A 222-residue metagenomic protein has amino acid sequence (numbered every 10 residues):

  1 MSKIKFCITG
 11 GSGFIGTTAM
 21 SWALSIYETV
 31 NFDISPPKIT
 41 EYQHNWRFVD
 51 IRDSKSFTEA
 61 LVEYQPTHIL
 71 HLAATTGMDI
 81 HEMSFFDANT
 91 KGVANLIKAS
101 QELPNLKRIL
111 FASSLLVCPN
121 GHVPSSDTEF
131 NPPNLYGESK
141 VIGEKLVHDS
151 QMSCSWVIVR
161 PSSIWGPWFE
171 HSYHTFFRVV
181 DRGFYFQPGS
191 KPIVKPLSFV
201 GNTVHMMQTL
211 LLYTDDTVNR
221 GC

Functional and structural regions predicted by a protein language model:
F6-I26: N-terminal Rossmann NAD(P)H-binding glycine-rich loop of SDR-like oxidoreductase domains
Q43-D53: Rossmann-fold cofactor-recognition segment
I51-A88, E102, V117-P124: NAD(P)H-binding glycine-rich loop region in Rossmannoid oxidoreductase-like domains and their noncatalytic homologs
R52, S84-N95, F130, N134 (+2 more regions): Glycine-rich NAD(P)-binding loop of the Rossmann-fold in SDR/ketoreductase-type enzymes
N95-L135, V157: Conserved Rossmann-fold NAD(P)-dependent oxidoreductase catalytic core, especially the SDR/UDP-sugar
C118-P119, V157-T175: Flexible, glycine-rich beta-alpha linker
N131-V157: Active-site Tyr-X1-5-Lys
F169-T175, G189-L212, N219-R220: Substrate-positioning beta->alpha
